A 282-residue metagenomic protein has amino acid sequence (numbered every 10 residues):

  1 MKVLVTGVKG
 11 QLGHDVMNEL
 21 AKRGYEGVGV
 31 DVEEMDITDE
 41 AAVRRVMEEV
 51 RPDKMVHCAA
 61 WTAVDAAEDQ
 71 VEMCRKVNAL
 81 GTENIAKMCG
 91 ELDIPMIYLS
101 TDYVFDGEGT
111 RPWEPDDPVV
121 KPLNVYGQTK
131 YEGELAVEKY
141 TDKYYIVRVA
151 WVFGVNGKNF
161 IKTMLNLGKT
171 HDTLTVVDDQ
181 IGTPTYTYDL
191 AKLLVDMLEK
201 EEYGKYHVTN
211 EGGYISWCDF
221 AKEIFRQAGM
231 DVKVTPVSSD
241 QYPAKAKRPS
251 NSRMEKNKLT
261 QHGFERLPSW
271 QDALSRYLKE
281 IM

Functional and structural regions predicted by a protein language model:
V3-L20: N-terminal Rossmann NAD(P)H-binding glycine-rich loop of SDR-like oxidoreductase domains
T6, D53-C58, Y98, H207: Rossmann-fold scaffold of SDR-type NAD(P)-dependent oxidoreductases
A21-R45: Adenosine-cofactor binding site in Rossmann-like domains, unifying the SAM/SAH pocket of S-adenosylmethionine-dependent
E40-V77, M88: NAD(P)H-binding glycine-rich loop region in Rossmannoid oxidoreductase-like domains and their noncatalytic homologs
K76, G81-N84, E91, V104-V147 (+1 more regions): Catalytic helix-loop patch of NAD(P)-dependent Rossmann-fold dehydrogenases
L135-G182, Y188-D189: NAD(P)-dependent short-chain dehydrogenase/reductase
L193, K200-P243, S250: Mid/C-terminal beta-alpha module of Rossmann-like enzyme folds, strongest in SDR-family dehydrogenases/epimerases
S216-C218, K222, S238-M282: Conserved C-terminal active-site "lid" loop/helix of NAD(P)H-dependent oxidoreductases that clamps the redox cofactor
